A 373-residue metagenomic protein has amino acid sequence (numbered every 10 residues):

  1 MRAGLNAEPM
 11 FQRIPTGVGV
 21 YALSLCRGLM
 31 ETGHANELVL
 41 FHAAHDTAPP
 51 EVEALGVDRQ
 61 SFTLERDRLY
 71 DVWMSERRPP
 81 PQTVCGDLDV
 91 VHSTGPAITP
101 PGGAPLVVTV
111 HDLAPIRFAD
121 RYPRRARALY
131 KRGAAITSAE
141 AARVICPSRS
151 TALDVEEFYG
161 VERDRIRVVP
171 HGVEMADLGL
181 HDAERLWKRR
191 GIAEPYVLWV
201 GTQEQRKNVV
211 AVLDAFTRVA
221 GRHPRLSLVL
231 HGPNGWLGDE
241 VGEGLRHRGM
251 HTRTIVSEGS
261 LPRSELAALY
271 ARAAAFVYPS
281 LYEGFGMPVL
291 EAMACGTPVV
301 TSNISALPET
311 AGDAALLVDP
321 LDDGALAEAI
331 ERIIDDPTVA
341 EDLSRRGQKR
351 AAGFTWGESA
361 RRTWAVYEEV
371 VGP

Functional and structural regions predicted by a protein language model:
M1-P373: Carbohydrate transferase catalytic cores enriched for Leloir-type hexosyltransferases
